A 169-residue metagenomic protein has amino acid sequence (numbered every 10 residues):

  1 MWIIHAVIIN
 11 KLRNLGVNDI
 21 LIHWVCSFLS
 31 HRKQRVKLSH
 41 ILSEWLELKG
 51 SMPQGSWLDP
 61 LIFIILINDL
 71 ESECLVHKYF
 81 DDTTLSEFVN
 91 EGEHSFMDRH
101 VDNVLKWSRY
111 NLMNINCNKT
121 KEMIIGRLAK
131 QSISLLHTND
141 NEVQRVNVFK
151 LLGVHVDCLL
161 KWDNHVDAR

Functional and structural regions predicted by a protein language model:
M1-I4, L12, V25, G55 (+3 more regions): Short, conserved catalytic/metal-binding micro-motifs enriched in Asp/Glu and His
M1-M52, E87: Conserved pre-catalytic core of RNA-dependent polymerases
M1-W2, L12-I20, G50-P60, V89-M97 (+2 more regions): Conserved, non-catalytic sequence blocks in retroelement Pol enzymes and Pol-derived host proteins
A6-K11, E93, Q131-S132, N139: Short secondary-structure boundary/capping segments
H40-L42, R99, N114-V148: Short, conserved micro-motifs composed of acidic
P60-E87: Active-site palm subdomain of RNA-directed nucleic acid polymerases
H77, N141-R169: Basic, alpha-helical interaction scaffolds
R99-R109: An active-site-proximal "capping" alpha-helix that borders the catalytic cofactor pocket
